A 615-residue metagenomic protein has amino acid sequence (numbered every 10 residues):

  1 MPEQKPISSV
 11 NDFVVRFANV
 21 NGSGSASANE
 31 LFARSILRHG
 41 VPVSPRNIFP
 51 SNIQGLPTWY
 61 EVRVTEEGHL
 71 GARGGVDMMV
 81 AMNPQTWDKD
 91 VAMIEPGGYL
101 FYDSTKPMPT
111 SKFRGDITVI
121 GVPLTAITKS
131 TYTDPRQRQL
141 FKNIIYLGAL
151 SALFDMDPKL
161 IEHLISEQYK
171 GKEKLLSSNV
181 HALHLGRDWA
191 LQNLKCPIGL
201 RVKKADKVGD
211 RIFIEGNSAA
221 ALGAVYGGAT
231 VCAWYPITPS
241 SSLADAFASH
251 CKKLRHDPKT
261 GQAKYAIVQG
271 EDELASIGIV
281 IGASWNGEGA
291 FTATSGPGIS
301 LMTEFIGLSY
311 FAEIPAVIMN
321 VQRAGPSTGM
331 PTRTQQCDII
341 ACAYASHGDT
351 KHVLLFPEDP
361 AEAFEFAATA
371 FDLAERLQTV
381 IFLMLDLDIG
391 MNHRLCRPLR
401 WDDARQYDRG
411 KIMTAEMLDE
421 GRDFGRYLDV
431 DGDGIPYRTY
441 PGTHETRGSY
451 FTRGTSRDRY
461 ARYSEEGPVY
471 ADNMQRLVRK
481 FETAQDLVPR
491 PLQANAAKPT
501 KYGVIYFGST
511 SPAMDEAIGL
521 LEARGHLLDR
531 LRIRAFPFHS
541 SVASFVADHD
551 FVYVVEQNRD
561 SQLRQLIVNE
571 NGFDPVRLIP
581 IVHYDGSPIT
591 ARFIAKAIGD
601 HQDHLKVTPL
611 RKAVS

Functional and structural regions predicted by a protein language model:
P2-G227, V231-A233: Active-site cofactor/cluster-binding pocket
Q4, P42, E61-T65, M82-N83 (+15 more regions): Metallocofactor- and cofactor-centric catalytic cores in central/energy metabolism, strongly enriched
S9-I94, V231, T238-Y344, V353-A374 (+1 more regions): Thiamine diphosphate
F49-P50, A182, K203-D206, P239-S242 (+7 more regions): A glycine-rich phosphate-binding loop feature that marks nucleotide/adenosyl-phosphate handling sites
P50-I53, P107-T110, I127-T128, S241 (+6 more regions): Short gly/pro/ser/thr-enriched loop/turn and capping motifs at secondary-structure boundaries
A81, V122, L147, E167 (+4 more regions): Conserved thiamine diphosphate
I94-L100, D116-I117, Y265, I314 (+2 more regions): A short helix->loop->beta-strand "cap" motif at the edges of active sites that frequently abuts
F213-A221, V225-G227, F366, F371-S615: Flexible, low-complexity linker and terminal segments
